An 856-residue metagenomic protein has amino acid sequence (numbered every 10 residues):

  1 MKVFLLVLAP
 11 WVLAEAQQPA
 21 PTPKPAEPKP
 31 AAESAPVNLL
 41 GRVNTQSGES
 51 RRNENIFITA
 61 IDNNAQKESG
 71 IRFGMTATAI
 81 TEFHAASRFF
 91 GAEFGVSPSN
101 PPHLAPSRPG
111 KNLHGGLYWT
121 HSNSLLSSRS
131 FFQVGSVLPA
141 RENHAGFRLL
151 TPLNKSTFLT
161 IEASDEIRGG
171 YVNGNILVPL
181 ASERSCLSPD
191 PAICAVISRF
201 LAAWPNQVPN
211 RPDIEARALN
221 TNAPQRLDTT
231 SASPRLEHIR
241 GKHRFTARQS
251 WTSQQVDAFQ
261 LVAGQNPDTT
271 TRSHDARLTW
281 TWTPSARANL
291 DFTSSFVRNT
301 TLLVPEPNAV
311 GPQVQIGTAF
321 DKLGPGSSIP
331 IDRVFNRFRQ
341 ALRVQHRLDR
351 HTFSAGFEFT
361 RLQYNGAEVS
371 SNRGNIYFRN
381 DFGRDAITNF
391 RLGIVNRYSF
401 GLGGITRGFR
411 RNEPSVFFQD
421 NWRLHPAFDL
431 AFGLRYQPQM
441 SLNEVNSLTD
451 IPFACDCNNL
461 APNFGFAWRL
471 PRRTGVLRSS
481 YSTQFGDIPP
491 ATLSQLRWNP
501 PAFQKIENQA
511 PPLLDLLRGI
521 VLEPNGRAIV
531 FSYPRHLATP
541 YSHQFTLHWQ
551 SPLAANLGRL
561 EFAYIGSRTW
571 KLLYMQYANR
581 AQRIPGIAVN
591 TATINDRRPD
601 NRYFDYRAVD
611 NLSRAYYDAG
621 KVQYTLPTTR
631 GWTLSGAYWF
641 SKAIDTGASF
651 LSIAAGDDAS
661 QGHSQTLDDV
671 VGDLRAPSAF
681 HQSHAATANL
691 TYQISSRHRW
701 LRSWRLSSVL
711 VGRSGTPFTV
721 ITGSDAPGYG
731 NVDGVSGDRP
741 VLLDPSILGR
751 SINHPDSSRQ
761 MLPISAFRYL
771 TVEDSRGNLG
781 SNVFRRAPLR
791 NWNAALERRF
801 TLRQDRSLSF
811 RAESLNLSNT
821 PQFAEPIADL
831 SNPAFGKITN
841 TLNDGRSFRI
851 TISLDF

Functional and structural regions predicted by a protein language model:
P19-H274, A286, R298-L302, P312-Q315 (+6 more regions): Acidic, glycine-rich flexible loop segments
E54, P98-N100, L113, R141-F147 (+16 more regions): Hydrophobic, lipid-facing positions within transmembrane beta-strands of outer-membrane proteins
A92-G95, P109-H114, L153-S156, I239-K242 (+8 more regions): Short loop/turn motifs that connect adjacent beta-strands in outer-membrane beta-barrel proteins
L117-N123, I161-D165, A247-W251, F292-R298 (+8 more regions): Transmembrane beta-barrel strands of outer-membrane/channel proteins
F132-G135, A218-N222, L261-P267, D275-T279 (+11 more regions): Extracellular loop and loop/strand-boundary signature of outer-membrane beta-barrel proteins
D165-V208, P284-F320, R350-T352, F357-F390 (+6 more regions): A surface-exposed, glycine/aromatic-enriched loop/edge motif typical of exported proteins
D228-S231, E237-Q419, E444-V445, I584-A588 (+4 more regions): Replace "related TpsB outer-membrane translocases also match" with "some related outer-membrane beta-barrels such as
S441, A538-H543, P552-F856: Short, solvent-exposed micro-motifs at the edges of structured domains
